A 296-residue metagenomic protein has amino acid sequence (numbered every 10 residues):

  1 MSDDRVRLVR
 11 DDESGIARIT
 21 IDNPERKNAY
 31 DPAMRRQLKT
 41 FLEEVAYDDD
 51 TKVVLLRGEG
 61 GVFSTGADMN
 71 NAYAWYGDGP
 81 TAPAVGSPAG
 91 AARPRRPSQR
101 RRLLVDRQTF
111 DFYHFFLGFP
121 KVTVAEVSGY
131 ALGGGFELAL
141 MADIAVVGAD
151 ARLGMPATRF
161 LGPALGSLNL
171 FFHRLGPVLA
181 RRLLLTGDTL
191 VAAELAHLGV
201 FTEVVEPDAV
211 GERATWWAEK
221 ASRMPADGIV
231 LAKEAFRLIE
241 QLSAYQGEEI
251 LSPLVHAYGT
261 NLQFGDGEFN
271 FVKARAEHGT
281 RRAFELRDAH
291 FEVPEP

Functional and structural regions predicted by a protein language model:
M1-E59, A74: Conserved CoA-thioester-binding segment of acyl-CoA-metabolizing enzymes
M1-S14, V191-A192, E212, R223-P296: C-terminal alpha-helix plus adjacent terminal tail
I19, N23, L38, L56 (+5 more regions): Terminal peptide-recognition signature
R26, G58-D111, A131, R159-F160: Glycine- (often His-adjacent) and acidic-residue-rich active-site loop that binds/positions the CoA thioester
A33-Q37, Q108, F115, R213 (+1 more regions): Charged catalytic carboxylate motif
G61-T65, L132-G133, G154, F236-I239: Short, active-site-adjacent cap segments at secondary-structure transitions
Q108-F112, G166-L170, L179, L231 (+2 more regions): Hydrophobic alpha-helical segments typical of transmembrane helices and their membrane-interface/capping positions
H114-D227: Crotonase-fold acyl-CoA enzyme core
